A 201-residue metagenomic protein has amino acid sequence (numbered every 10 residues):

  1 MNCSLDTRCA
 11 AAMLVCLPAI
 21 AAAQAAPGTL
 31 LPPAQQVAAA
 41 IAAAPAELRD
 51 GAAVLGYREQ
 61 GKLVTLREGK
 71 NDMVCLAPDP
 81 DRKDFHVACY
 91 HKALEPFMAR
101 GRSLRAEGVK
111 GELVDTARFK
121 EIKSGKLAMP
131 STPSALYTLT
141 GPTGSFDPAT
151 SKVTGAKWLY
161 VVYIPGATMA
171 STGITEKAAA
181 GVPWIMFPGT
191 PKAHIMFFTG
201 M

Functional and structural regions predicted by a protein language model:
N2-A12: Bacterial N-terminal signal peptides that target proteins for export
A11, A21-A23: Cleavable N-terminal signal peptides
C16-I20: N-terminal signal peptide c-region/cleavage motif recognized by signal peptidases
A26-M201: Primary mode marks residue(s) on the alpha4-beta5-alpha5 output face of response regulator receiver
